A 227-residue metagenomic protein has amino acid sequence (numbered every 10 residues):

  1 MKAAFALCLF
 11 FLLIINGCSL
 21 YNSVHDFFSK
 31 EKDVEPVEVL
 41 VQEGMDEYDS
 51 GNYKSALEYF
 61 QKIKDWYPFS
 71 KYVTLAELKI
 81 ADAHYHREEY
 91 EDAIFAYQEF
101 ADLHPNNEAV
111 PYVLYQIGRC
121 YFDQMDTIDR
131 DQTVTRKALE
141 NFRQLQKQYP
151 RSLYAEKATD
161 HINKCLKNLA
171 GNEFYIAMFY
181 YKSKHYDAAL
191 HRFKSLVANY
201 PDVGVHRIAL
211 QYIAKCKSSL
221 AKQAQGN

Functional and structural regions predicted by a protein language model:
M1-L20: Sec-dependent bacterial lipoprotein signal peptides
G17-N227: Acidic, polar-rich low-complexity tracts and alpha-helical solenoid repeat scaffolds
